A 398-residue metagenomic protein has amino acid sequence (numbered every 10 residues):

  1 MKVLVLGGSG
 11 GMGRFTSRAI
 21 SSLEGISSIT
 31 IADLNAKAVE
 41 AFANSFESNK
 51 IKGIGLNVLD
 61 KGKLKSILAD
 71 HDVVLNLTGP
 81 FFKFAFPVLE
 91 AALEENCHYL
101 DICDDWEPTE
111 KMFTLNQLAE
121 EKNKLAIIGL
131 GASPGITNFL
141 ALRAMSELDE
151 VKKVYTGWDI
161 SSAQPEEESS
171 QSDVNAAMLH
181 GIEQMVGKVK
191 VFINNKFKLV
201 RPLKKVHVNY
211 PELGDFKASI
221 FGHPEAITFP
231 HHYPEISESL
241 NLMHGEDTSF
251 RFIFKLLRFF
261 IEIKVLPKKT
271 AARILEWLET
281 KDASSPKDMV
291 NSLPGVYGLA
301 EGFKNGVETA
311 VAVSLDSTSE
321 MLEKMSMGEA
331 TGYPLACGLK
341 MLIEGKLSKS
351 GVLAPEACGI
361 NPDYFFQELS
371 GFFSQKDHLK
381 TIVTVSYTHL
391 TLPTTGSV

Functional and structural regions predicted by a protein language model:
L6-R18: N-terminal Rossmann NAD(P)H-binding glycine-rich loop of SDR-like oxidoreductase domains
A36-K37: Helix N-cap at the beta1-alpha1 junction of Rossmann-like dinucleotide-binding domains, i.e., the first residues
E47-L59: Rossmann-fold cofactor-recognition segment
V58-A69: Conserved Rossmann-fold cofactor-binding substructure of NAD(P)-dependent oxidoreductases
A92-T109: ADP-ribose/adenylate-binding Rossmann-like module
D104-K124: Rossmann-fold NAD(P)-binding glycine/threonine-rich loop
S146-S386, L390: C-terminal catalytic/substrate-binding lobe primarily of soluble NAD(P)-dependent oxidoreductases
T391-T394, V398: Positively charged, low-complexity/disordered segments
